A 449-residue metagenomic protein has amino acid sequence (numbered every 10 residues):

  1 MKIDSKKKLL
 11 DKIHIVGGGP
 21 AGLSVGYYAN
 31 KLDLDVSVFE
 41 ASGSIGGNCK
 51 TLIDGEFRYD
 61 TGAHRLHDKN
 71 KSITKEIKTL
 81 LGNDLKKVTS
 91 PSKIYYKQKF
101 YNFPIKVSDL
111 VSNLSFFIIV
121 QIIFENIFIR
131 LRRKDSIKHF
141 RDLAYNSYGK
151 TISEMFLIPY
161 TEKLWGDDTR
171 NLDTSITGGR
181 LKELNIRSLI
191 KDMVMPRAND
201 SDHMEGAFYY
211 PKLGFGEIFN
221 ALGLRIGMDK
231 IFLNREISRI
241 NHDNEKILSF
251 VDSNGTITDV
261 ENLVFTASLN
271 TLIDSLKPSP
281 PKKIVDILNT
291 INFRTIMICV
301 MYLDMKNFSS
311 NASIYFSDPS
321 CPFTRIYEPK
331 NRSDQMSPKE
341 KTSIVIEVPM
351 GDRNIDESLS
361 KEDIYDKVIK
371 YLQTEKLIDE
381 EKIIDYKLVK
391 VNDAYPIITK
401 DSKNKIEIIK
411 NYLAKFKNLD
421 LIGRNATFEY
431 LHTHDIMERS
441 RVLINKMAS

Functional and structural regions predicted by a protein language model:
K2-K8, P104, E328-S449: Conserved flavin/dinucleotide-binding core of flavoenzymes
D11-V38: N-terminal Rossmann-like FAD-binding beta1-loop-alpha1 element of flavoenzymes
A21, S44, N270: Conserved Rossmann-like nucleotide-cofactor binding loop
N30-I53: Glycine-rich FAD pyrophosphate-binding loop
L32, R235-V345, P349-S358, E362 (+2 more regions): Mid-domain catalytic core of redox enzymes that form a hydrophobic substrate pocket/lid adjacent to a catalytic redox
L34-V36, L263, I383-I384: Hydrophobic anchor at the start of a short beta-strand that flanks the dinucleotide cofactor-binding loop
G55-R132: Dinucleotide-binding Rossmann-like beta1-alpha1 core, especially the glycine-rich loop that anchors the ADP
K99, V120-F124, F128-R239, D243 (+1 more regions): Active-site/ligand-binding neighborhood in enzyme catalytic cores
